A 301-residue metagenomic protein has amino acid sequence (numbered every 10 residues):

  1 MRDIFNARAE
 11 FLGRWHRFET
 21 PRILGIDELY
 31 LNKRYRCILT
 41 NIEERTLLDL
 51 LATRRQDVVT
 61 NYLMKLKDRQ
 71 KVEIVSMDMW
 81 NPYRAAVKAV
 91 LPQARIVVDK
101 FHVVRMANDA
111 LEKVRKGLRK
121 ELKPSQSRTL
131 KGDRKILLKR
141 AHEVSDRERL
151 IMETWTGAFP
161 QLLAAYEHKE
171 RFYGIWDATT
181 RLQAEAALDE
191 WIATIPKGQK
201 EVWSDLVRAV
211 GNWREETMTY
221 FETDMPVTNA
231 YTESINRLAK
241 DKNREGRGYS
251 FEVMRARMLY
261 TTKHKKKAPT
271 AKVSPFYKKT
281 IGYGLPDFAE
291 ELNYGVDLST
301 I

Functional and structural regions predicted by a protein language model:
D3-E19, V114, T261-K266: Short, basic alpha-helical nucleic acid-contact segments in DNA-binding proteins and DNA transaction factors
F5, K33-Y35, E43-E44, A52 (+4 more regions): Acidic/histidine-rich catalytic cores and adjacent linkers of DNA breakage/strand-transfer/modification proteins
R8, T40-N41, V90-A94, L111-R115: Short secondary-structure boundary/capping segments
E19-L31: Two-metal-ion RNase H-like nuclease active-site motif
Q56-Y62: Structural motif
V103-P124: Short alpha-helix plus adjacent loop in nuclease-associated cores
